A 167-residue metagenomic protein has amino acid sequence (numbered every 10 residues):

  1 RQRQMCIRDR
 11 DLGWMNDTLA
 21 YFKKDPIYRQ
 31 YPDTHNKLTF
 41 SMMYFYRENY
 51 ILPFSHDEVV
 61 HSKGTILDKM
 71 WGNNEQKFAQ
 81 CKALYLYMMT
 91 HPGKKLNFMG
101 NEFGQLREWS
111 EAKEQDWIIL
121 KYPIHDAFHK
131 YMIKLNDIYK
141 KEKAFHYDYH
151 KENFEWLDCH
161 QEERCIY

Functional and structural regions predicted by a protein language model:
R1-Q4, R8-G104, E108-S110, K140-Y167: Conserved alpha/beta catalytic core and glycan-binding cleft of carbohydrate-active enzymes
W109-I118: Active-site His/acidic residue clusters
I119-E155: Aromatic- and carboxylate-lined catalytic core of secreted/periplasmic carbohydrate-active enzymes
